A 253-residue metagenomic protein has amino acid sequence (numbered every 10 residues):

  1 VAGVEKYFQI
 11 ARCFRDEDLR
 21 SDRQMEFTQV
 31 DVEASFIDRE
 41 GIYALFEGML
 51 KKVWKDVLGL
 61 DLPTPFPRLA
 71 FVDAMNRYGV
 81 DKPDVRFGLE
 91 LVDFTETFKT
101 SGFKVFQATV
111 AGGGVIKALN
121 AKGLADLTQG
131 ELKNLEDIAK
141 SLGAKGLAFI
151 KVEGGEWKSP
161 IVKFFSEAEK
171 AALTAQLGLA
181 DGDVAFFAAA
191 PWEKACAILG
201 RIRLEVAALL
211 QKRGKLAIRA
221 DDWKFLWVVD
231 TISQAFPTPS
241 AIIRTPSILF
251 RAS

Functional and structural regions predicted by a protein language model:
V1-S253: Class II aminoacyl-tRNA synthetase catalytic cores and aaRS-like
